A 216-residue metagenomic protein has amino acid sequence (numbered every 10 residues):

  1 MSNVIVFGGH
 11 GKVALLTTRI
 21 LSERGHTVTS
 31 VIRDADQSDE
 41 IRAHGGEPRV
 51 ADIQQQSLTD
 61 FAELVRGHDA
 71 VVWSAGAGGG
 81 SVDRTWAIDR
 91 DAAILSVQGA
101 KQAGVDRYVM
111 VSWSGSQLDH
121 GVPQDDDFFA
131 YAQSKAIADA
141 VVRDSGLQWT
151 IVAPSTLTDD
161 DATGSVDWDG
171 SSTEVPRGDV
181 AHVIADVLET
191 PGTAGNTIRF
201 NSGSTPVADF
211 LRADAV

Functional and structural regions predicted by a protein language model:
S2-H26: N-terminal Rossmann NAD(P)H-binding glycine-rich loop of SDR-like oxidoreductase domains
F7, T27-T29, A35, A77-D144 (+1 more regions): Conserved Rossmann-fold NAD(P)-dependent oxidoreductase catalytic core, especially the SDR/UDP-sugar
S30-L95, G99-Q102, E189-G192: NAD(P)H-binding glycine-rich loop region in Rossmannoid oxidoreductase-like domains and their noncatalytic homologs
A93, S134, V152, G170-D186 (+1 more regions): Substrate-positioning beta->alpha
L118, T150-D169: Flexible, glycine-rich beta-alpha linker
H120, D159-G164, V187-N196: Glycine/proline-rich active-site loop of Rossmann-fold NAD(P)-dependent oxidoreductases
P176-V216: Alpha-helical substrate-binding/gating segment
